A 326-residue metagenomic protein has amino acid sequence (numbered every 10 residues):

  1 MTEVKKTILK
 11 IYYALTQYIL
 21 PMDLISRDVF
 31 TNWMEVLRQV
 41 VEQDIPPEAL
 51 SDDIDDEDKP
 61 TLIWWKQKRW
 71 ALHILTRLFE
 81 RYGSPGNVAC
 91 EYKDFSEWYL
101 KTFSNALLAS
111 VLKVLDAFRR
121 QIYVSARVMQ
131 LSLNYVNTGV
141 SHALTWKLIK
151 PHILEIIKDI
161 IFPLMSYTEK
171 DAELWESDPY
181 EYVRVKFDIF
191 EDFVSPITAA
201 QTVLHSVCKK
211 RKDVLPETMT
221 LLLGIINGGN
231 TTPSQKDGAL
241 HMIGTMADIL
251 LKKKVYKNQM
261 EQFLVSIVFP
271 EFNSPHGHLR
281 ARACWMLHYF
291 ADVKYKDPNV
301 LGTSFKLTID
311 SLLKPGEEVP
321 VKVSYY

Functional and structural regions predicted by a protein language model:
M1, S26-D53, K93-R119, H152-L174 (+3 more regions): Amphipathic alpha-helical segments within extended alpha-helical solenoids and repeat-rich scaffolds in large
M1, Y18-E35, E57-W64, S84-K101 (+5 more regions): Elongated alpha-helical scaffolds that mediate protein-protein interactions in large eukaryotic proteins, primarily
T7, V36, W70, A106 (+11 more regions): Acidic, Ser/Thr-rich intrinsically disordered and amphipathic helical segments
I8-I19, K68-Y82, M129-A143, L204-C208 (+4 more regions): Hydrophobic residues within the alpha-helices of tandem HEAT/HEAT-like
P21-R27, P47, R120-M260: Alpha-helical repeat/alpha-solenoid scaffolds of the HEAT/ARM/MIF4G superfamily and closely related elongated all-alpha
W64, S125, F193, T231-T232 (+2 more regions): Short inter-helical turns and helix N-cap capping residues of alpha-solenoid HEAT/ARM repeat scaffolds
T231-H288, D292, K296-K306: Active-site-adjacent "gating/activation" loops or surface patches in catalytic cores
